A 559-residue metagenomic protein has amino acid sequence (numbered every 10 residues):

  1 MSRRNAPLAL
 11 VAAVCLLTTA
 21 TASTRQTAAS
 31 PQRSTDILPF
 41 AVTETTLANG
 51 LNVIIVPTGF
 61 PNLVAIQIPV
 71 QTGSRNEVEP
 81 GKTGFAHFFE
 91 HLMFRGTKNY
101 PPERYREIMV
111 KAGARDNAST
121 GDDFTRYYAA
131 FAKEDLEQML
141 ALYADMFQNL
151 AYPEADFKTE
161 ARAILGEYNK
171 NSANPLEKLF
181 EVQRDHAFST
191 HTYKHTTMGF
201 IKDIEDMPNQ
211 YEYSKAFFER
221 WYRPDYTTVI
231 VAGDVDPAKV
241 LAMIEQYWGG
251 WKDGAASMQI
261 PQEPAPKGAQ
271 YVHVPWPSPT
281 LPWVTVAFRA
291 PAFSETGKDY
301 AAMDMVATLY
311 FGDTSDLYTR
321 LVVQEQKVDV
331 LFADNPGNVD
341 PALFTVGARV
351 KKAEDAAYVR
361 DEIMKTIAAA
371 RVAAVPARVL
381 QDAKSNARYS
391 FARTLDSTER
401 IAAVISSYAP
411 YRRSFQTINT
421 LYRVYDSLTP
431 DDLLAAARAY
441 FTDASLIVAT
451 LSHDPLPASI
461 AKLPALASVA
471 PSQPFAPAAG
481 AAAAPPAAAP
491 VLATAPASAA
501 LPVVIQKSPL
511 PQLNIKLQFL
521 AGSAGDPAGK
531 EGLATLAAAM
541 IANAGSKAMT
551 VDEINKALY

Functional and structural regions predicted by a protein language model:
M1-L10: Bacterial N-terminal signal peptides that target proteins for export
A9-T19: Bacterial N-terminal signal peptides
L17-I54, D236-W276, P282-W283, R289 (+2 more regions): Proteolytic maturation boundary segments
T46, P57, R104-A256, Q324-A481 (+1 more regions): Charge-rich, well-structured scaffold segments of protease-associated domains
A48, N52, T58-F60, P69-G73 (+17 more regions): Solvent-exposed coil/turn segments that connect beta secondary-structure elements in extracytoplasmic/periplasmic
N62, V78, R223, S278-L281 (+3 more regions): Short flexible coil/turn linkers enriched for glycine and charged/polar residues that connect secondary-structure
I66-A130, H195-F200, F311-K327, D340 (+1 more regions): M16/MPP (pitrilysin/insulinase) zinc-metallopeptidase core fold and M16-derived inactive scaffolds
E77-E79, E137-L140, A242, E295-D299 (+2 more regions): Solvent-exposed, non-transmembrane alpha-helical starts
